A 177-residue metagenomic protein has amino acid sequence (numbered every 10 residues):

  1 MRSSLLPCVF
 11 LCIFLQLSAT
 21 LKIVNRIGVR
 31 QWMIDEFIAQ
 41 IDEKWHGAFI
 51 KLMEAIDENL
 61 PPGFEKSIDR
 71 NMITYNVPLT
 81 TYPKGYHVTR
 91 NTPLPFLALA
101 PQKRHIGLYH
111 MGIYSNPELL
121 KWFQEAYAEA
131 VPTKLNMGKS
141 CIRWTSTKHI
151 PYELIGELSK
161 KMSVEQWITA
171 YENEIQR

Functional and structural regions predicted by a protein language model:
M1-S4: Positively charged n-region of N-terminal signal peptides that target proteins for export
F10-F14, A19-R177: Charge-dense, helix-prone N-terminal extensions
